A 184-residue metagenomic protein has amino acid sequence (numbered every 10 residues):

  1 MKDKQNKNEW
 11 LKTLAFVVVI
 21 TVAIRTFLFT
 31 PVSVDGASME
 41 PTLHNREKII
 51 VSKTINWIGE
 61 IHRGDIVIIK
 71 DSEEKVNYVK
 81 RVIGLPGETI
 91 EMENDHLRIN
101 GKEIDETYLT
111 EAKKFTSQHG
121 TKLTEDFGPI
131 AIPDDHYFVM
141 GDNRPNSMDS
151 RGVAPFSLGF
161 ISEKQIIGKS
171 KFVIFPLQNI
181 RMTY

Functional and structural regions predicted by a protein language model:
M1-K7, A23, P41, N45-Y184: Soluble "head" domains of membrane/secretory-pathway proteins
K7, L11, F16, D35 (+1 more regions): Hydrophobic (often cysteine-bearing) scaffold residues that line and stabilize catalytic clefts of nucleotide/cofactor
K12-F29: Hydrophobic membrane-insertion alpha-helices, especially the h-region of bacterial N-terminal signal peptides
L28-D35, M39: Signal peptide cleavage region of secreted peptide precursors
